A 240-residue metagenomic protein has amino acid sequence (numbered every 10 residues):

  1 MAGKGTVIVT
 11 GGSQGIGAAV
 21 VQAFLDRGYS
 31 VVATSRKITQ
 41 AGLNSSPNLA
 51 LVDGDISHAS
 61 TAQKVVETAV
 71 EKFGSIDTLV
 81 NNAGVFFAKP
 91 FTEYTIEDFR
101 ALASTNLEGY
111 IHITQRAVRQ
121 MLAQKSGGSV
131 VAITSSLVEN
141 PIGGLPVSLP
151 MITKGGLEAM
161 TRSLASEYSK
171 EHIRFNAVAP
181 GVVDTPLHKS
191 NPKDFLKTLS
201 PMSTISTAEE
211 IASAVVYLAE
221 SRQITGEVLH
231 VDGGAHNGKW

Functional and structural regions predicted by a protein language model:
K4-G5, S75-I76, M121-S135, L145 (+2 more regions): Active-site loop of short-chain dehydrogenase/reductase
S13-Q14: Conserved glycine-rich cofactor-binding loop
S75-D77, E158-T161, A165-V183, I224-V231: Conserved Rossmann-fold SDR core element
P90-F91, D98-A103, L196: Substrate-binding pocket helix/loop in short-chain dehydrogenase/reductase
T114-Q115, R162: A short, exposed helix-loop element centered on a Lys and neighboring polar residues
V131-G156, T161-K170: Catalytic loop of short-chain dehydrogenase/reductase
I173, T207-V231, H236: C-terminal substrate-recognition "lid" of short-chain dehydrogenase/reductases
